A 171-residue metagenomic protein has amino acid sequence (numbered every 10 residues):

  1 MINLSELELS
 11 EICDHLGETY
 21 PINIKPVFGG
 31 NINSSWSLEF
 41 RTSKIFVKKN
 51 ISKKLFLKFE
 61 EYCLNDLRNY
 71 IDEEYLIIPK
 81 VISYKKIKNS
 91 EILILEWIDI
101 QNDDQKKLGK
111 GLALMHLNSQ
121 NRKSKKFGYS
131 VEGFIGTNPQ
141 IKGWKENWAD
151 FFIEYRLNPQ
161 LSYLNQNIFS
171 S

Functional and structural regions predicted by a protein language model:
L4-E18, Q120-S171: An alpha-helical support segment within catalytic cores of ATP-dependent transferases
E8-C13, Y20, T42, R68-I71: Generic low-complexity, intrinsically disordered sequence content enriched in small uncharged/hydrophobic residues
G17-P26: Conserved N-terminal boundary motif of the eukaryotic protein kinase catalytic domain
K25-D150: ATP-binding pocket architecture of kinase catalytic cores
